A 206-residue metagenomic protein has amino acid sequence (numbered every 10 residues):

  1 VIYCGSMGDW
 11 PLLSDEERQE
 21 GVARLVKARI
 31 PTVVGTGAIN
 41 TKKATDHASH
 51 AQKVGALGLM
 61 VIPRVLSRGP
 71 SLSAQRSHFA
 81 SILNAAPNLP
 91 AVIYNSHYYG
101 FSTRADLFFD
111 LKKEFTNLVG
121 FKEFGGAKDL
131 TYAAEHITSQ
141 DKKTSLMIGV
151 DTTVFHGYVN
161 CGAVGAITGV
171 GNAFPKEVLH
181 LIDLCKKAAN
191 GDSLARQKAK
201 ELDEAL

Functional and structural regions predicted by a protein language model:
V1-S102, D110: Active-site beta->alpha loop and helix N-cap motifs at the rims of alpha/beta catalytic domains
S81-P87, S96-L206: Catalytic alpha/beta core domains of metabolic enzymes, predominantly
